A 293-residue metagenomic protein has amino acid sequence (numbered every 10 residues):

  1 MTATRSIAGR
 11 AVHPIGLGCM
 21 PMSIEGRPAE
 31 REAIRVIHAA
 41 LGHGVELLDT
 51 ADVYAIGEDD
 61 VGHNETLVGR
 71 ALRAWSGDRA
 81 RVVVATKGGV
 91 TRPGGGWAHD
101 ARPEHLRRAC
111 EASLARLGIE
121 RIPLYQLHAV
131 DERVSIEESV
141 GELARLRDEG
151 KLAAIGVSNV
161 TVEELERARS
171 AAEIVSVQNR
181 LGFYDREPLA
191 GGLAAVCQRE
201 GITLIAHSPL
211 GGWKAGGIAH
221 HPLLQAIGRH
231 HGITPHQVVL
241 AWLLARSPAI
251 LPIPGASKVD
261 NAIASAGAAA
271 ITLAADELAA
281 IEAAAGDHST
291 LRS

Functional and structural regions predicted by a protein language model:
M1-R81, G211: N-terminal binding-site loop/beta-alpha segment at the start of enzyme catalytic domains that lines or forms
I7-E25, A85-W97, R121, Q126: N-terminal small/glycine-rich loop or linker at the start of catalytic domains across soluble metabolic enzymes
G9-A11, G42, R70-V83, L114-G118 (+2 more regions): Acidic (Asp/Glu)-rich catalytic clusters
V12, V45, I119-I122, L152 (+1 more regions): A structural motif
I24, Y54-E58, T91-W97, A215 (+1 more regions): A short acidic, helix-capping loop that chelates divalent metal ions and anchors anionic groups
P28-A40, A101-L117, T161-E166: Short, acidic/polar
L114-E132: Active-site groove signature of glycoside hydrolases
V130-S293: Beta/alpha (TIM)-barrel catalytic core signal, keyed to glycine-rich beta->alpha loops juxtaposed to Asp/Glu that bind
